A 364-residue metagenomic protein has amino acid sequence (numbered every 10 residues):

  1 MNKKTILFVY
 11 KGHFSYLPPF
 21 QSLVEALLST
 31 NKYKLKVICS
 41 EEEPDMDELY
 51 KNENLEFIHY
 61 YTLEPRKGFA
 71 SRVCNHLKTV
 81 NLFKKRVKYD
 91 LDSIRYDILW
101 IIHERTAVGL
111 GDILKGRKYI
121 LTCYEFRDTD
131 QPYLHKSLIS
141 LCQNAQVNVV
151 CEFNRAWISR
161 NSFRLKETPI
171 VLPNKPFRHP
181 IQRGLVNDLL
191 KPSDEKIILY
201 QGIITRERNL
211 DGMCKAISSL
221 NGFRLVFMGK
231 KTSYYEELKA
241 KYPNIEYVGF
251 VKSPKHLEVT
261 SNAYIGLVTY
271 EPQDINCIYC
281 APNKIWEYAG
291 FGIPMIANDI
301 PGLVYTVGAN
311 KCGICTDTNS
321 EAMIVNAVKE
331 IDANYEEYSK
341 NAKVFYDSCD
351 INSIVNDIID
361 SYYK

Functional and structural regions predicted by a protein language model:
I6-V9, V149, P176, L189-R208 (+2 more regions): Conserved donor-binding/catalytic core segment of Leloir-type glycosyltransferases
N31-C74, R155: N-terminal strand-loop element at the rim of the active site of nucleotide-sugar-dependent glycosyltransferases
W100-T106: Short His-centered aromatic/hydrophobic patch
G109-L110, Q131, I139, Q143-V171 (+3 more regions): A short, active-site helix/loop in glycosyltransferases that binds the activated sugar's phosphate group
Y235-I265: Nucleotide-activated donor-binding/catalytic signature segment of Leloir-type glycosyltransferases, i.e., the conserved
E258, N319, D332-Y363: A charged, aromatic-enriched C-terminal amphipathic alpha-helix characteristic of glycosyltransferases across folds
T260-Y279, I293: Acidic donor-binding loop of glycosyltransferase active sites
A309-E321, V328-Y335: Conserved acidic donor-binding segment of nucleotide-sugar-dependent glycosyltransferases
